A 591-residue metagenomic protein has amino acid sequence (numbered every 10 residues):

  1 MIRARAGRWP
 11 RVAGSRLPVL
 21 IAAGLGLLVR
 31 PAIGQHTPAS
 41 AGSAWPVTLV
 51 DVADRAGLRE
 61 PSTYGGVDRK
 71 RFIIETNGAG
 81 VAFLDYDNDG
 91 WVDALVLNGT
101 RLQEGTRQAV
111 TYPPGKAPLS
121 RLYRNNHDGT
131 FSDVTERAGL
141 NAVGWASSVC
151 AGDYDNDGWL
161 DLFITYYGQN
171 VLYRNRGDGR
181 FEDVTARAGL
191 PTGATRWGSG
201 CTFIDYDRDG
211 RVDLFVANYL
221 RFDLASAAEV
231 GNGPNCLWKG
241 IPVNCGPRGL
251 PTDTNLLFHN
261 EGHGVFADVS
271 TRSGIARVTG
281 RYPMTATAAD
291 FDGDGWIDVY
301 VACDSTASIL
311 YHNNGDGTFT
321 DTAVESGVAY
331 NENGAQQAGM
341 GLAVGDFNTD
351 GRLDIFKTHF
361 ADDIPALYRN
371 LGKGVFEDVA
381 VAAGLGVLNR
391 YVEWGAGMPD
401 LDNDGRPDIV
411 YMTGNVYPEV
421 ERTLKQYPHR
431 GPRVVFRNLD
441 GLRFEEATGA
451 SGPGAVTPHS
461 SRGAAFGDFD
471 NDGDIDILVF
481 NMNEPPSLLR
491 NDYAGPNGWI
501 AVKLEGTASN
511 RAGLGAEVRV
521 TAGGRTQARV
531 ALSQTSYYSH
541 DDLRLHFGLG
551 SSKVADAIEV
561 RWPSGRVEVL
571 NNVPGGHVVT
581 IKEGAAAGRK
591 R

Functional and structural regions predicted by a protein language model:
Q35, S40, W45-T48, A56 (+4 more regions): Gly/Ser/Thr/Pro-enriched helix-cap/hinge segments flanking short amphipathic alpha-helices
L49-D51, T130-L140, R180-P191, G264-A276 (+3 more regions): Blade-edge beta-strand/turn elements of extracellular beta-propeller and related beta-sheet repeat scaffolds
L58-G80, K116, A138-C150, L190-T202 (+8 more regions): Repeat-based blade/solenoid architectures
N77-N88, R124, W145-L160, R174 (+9 more regions): Beta-propeller blade termini
W91-N98, D157-Y166, L214-N218, D298-C303 (+4 more regions): Hydrophobic beta-strand segments that make up the repeating blades of beta-propeller and related beta-repeat
L97-G115, L220-L250, Y411-P428: Short, conserved, GDST-rich strand-edge loop motifs in beta-rich repeat architectures
L119-N125, T254-N260, H312, R369 (+1 more regions): Beta-propeller blade signature
T135-A151, T165-Y206, L220-R248, T252-T254 (+1 more regions): Asp-box/WD-like beta-propeller blade repeats and closely related beta-sheet repeat scaffolds
